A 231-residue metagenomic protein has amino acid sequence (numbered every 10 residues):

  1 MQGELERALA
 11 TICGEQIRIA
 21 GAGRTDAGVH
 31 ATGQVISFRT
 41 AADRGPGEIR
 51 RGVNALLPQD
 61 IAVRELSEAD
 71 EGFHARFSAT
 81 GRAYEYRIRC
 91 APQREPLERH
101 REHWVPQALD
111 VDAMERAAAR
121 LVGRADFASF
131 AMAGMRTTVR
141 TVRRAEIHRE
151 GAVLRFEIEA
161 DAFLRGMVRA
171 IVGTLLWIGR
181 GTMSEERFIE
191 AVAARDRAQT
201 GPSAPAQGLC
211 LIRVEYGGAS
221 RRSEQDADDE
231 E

Functional and structural regions predicted by a protein language model:
M1-E231: Structured-RNA-binding interfaces characteristic of tRNA pseudouridine synthases
